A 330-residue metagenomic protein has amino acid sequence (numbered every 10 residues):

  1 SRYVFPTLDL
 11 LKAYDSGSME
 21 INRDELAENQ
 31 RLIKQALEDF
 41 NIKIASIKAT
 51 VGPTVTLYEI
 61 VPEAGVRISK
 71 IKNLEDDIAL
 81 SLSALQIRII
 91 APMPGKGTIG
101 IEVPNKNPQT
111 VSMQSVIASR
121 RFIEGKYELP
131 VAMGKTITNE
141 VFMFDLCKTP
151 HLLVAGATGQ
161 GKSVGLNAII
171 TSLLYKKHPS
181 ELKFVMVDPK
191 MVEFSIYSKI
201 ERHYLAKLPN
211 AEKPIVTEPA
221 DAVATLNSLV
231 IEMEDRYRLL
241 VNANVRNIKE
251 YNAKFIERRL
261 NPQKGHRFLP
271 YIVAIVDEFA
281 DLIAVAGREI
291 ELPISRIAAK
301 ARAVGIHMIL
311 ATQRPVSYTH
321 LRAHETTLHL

Functional and structural regions predicted by a protein language model:
S1-L153, G165, I169, V316-S317: N-terminal "pre-motor" subdomain/linker immediately upstream of P-loop NTPase catalytic cores
R2-P6, M93-T98, E102, R120-R246 (+2 more regions): P-loop NTPase catalytic phosphate-binding loop
D9, K190, K254, T326-L328: Alpha-helical hydrophobic packing sites
I60, F255, L321-R322: Short glycine/threonine-rich loop-to-helix capping motif typified by GTGT followed within a few residues by an Asp-Pro
L229, K254-R259: Conserved helicase/translocase P-loop NTPase motor core
H320, T327-L330: Single conserved hydrophobic/aromatic residue that forms the stacking wall/gate of nucleotide- or nucleobase-binding
